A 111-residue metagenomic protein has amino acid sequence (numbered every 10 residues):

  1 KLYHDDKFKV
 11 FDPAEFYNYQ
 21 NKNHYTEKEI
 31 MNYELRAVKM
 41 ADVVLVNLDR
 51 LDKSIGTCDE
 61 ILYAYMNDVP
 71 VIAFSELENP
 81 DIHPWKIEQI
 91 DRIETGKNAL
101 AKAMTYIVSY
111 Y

Functional and structural regions predicted by a protein language model:
K1-Y111: Conserved catalytic or regulatory cores that recognize and/or transform ribose-phosphate-containing ligands
